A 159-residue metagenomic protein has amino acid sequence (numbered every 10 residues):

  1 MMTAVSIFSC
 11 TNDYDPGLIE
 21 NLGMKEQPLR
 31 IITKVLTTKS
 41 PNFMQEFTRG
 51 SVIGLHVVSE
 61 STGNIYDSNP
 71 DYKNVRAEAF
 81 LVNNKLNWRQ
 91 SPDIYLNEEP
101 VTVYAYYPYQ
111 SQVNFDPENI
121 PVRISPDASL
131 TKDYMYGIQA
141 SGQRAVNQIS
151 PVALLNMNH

Functional and structural regions predicted by a protein language model:
M1-M2: Sec-dependent N-terminal signal peptides
S6-S9: C-terminal motif of bacterial Sec signal peptides marking the signal peptidase cleavage site
T11-G17: Bacterial lipoprotein signal-peptidase II cleavage site
G17-H159: Short, low-hydrophobicity acidic/polar segments
